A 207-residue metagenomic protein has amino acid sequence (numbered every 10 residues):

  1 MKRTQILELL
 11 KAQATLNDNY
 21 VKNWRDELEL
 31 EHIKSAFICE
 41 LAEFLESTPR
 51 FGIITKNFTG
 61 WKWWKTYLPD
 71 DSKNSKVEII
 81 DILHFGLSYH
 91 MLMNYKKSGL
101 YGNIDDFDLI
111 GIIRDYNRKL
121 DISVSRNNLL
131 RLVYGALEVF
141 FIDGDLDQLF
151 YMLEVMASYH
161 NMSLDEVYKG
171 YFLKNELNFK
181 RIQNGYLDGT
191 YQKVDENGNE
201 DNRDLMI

Functional and structural regions predicted by a protein language model:
M1-I207: Flexible "arm" and connector segments at domain edges
